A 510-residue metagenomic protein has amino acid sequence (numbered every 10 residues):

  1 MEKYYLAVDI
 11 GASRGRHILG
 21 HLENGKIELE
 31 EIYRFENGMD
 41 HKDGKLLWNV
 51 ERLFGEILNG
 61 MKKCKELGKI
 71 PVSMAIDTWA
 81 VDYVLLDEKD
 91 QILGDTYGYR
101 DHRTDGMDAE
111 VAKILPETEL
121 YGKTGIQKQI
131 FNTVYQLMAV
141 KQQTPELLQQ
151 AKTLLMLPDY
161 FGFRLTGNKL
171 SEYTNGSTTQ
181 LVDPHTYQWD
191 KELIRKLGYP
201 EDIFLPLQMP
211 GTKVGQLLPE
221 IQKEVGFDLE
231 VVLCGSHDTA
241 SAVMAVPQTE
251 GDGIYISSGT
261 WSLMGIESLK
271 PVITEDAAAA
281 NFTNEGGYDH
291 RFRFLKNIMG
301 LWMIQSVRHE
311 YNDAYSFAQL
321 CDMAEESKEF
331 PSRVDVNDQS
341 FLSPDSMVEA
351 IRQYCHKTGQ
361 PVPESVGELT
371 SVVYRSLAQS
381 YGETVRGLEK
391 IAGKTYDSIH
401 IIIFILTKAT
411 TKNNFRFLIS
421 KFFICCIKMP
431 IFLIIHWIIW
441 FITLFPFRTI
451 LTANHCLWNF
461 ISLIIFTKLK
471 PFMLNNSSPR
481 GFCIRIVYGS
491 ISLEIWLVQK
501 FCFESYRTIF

Functional and structural regions predicted by a protein language model:
M1-G94, G122, Q150, Q222-V231: N-terminal glycine/serine-rich phosphate-binding loop of ATP-dependent small-molecule kinases, especially carbohydrate
L6-A7, L19, A112-G125, Y135-M156 (+7 more regions): Active-site core segments that coordinate phosphate-bearing ligands/cofactors across diverse enzyme families
R52-K65, T186-E192, S380-G387: Short, well-ordered amphipathic alpha-helical segments that serve as non-catalytic structural scaffolds within diverse
E66-Y99, Q127-F131, G162-D183, P206-M209: Short beta-strand-loop/turn "lid" adjacent to the catalytic site in phosphate-handling enzymes
I70-T78, T153, P206, K394-I403: Short glycine-rich phosphate-binding loop at a beta-alpha junction
C425-C426, C456, C483, C502: Cysteine-centered motifs
W437-W440, W458, W496: Tryptophan (W) side chains
F501-I509: Short, intrinsically disordered C-terminal tails of secreted or membrane-associated proteins
